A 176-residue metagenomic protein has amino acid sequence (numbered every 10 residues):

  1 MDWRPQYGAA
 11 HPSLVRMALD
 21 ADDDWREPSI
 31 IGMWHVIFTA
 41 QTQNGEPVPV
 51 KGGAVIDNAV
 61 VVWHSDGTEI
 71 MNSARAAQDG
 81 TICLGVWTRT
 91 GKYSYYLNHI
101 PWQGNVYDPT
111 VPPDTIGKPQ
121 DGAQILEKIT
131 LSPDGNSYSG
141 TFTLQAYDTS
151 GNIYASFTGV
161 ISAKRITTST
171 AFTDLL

Functional and structural regions predicted by a protein language model:
M1-G53, F157-L176: Amphipathic/hydrophobic helical signal segments and adjacent flexible N-terminal regions that mediate secretion
W25, G52-A54, Q78, T88 (+3 more regions): Sterically constrained small-residue positions within well-ordered secondary structures of folded domains
P28-I31, H35-I37, V62, V86-G91 (+2 more regions): Histidine-/acidic-rich catalytic cores in large beta-rich domains
Q41-V48, A77-T81, K92, G104-P119 (+1 more regions): Short, cysteine-centered beta-strand-loop-beta hairpins and adjacent loop/turn segments enriched in charged/polar
V48-S94, P101-N105, G135-G140: N-terminal glycine/threonine-rich, aromatic-flanked beta-hairpin/loop signature
N58-V62, C83-R89, G122-P133, F142-L144 (+1 more regions): Hydrophobic/aromatic beta-strand elements that line small-molecule binding cavities or substrate pockets in beta-rich
T81, Y95-N98, Y138, Y147 (+1 more regions): Ligand-binding pocket scaffold of soluble enzyme catalytic domains
L97-T143: Acidic, glycine-rich flexible loop segments
